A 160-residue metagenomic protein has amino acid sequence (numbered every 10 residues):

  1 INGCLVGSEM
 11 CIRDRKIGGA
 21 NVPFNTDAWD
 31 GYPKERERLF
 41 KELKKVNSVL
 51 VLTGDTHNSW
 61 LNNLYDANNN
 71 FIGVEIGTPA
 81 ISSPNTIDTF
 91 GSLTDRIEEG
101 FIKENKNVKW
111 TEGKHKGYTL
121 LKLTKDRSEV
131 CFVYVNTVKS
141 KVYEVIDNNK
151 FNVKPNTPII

Functional and structural regions predicted by a protein language model:
I1-D14: Single conserved hydrophobic/aromatic residue that forms the stacking wall/gate of nucleotide- or nucleobase-binding
G3, E98-N107: Short Pro/Gly-enriched beta-strand edge/turn motifs at strand-loop
S8, S48-L50, G73-E75, Y118-L120 (+1 more regions): Beta-sheet entry/capping signal
S8-E9, G54-T56, V133-V135: Short, well-ordered beta-to-alpha junction loops that form the rim of enzyme active sites and present histidine/acidic
R13-D27: A solvent-exposed, charged loop/short amphipathic helix patch at secondary-structure junctions
R13-I17, N58-N62, P84-N85, E129-C131 (+1 more regions): Short catalytic/ligand-binding loop motif for oxyanion handling, primarily in non-cytosolic enzymes, centered on
T26, D30-F101: Conserved beta-sheet core of the metallophosphoesterase superfamily
K106-I160: A short C-terminal boundary segment appended to hydrolase-like catalytic domains
